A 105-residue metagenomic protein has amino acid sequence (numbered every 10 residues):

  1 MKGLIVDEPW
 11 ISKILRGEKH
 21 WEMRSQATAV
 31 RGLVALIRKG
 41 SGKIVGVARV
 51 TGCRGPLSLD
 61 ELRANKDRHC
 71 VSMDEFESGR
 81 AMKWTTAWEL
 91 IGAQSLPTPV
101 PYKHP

Functional and structural regions predicted by a protein language model:
M1-P105: Structured alpha/beta reader/binder surfaces that contact nucleic acids or chromatin modification marks
